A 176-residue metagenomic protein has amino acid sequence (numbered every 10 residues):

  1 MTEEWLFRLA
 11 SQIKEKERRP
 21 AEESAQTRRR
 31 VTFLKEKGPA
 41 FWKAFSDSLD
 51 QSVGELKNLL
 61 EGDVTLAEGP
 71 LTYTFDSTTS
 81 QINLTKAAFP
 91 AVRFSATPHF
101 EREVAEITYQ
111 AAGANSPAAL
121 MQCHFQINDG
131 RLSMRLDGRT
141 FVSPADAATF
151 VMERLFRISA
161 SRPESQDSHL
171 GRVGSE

Functional and structural regions predicted by a protein language model:
M1-A21: Acidic, low-complexity proline/glycine-rich segments
E3-L6, A10, V31, T72 (+1 more regions): Intrinsically disordered, low-complexity regions
E4, K37, V142-S143: Secondary-structure junction/capping motif
W5, W42, M134-R135: Tryptophan-centered motif/residue detector
L6-I13, R30, L56, A147 (+1 more regions): Generic structural signal of hydrophobic/aromatic residues within well-ordered alpha-helices of folded domains
R18-L71: Contiguous, amphipathic alpha-helical segments that mediate oligomerization or scaffolding in large protein assemblies
L71-E176: Intrinsic disorder/low-complexity polar-acidic segments
